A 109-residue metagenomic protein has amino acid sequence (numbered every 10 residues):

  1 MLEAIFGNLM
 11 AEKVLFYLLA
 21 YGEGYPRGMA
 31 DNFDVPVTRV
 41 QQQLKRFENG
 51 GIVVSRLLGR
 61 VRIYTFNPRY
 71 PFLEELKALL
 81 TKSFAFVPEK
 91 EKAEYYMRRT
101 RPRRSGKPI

Functional and structural regions predicted by a protein language model:
M1-A11, Y25, L57-L80: Short, cationic-aromatic polyanion-contact patches
E12-F16: Pre-recognition alpha-helix immediately N-terminal to the DNA-recognition helix within helix-turn-helix or winged-helix
L18-Y21: Short helix-capping/hinge SLiMs at alpha-helix to coil transitions
G24-N32: Short acidic, hydrophobic short linear motifs in intrinsically disordered regions
T38: Key DNA-contact positions within bacterial/archaeal DNA-binding proteins
L44-K45: Short, hydrophobic-biased segments on the C-terminal half of alpha helices that form "recognition helices"
E48-L58: A short, conserved structural fragment
P68-I109: Amphipathic alpha-helical dimerization/coiled-coil segments that flank or bridge DNA-binding/regulatory modules
